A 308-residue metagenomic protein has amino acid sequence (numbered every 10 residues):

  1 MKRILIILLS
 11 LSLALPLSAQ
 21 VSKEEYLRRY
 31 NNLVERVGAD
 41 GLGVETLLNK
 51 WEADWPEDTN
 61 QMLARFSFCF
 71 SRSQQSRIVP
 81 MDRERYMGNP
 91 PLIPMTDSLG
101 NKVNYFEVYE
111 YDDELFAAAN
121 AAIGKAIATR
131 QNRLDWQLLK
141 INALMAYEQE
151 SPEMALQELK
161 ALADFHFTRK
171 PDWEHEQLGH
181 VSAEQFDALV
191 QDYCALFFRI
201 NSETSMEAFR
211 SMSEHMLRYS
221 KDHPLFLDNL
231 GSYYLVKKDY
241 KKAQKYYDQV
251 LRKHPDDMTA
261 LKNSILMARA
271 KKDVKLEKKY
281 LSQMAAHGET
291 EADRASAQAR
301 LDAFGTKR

Functional and structural regions predicted by a protein language model:
L33, C69, L144-A146, F197 (+2 more regions): Residue at a conserved register position within TPR or TPR-like alpha-solenoid repeats
K50-W51, K125-A126, L162, H215-M216 (+2 more regions): Canonical positions in the second alpha-helix
P56-E57, R130-N132, F167, S220-K221 (+2 more regions): Short coil turns that delineate tetratricopeptide repeat
L63-A64, D135-N142, D172-Q177, Q191-D192 (+4 more regions): Alpha-solenoid helical repeat scaffolds
F68-T129, A146-D192, R199, E203: Short coil/linker segments at helix-helix boundaries
E203-S211, H215-P224, A270, V274-R308: Terminal, low-structured helical/coil segments at or just beyond the last alpha-helical repeat
